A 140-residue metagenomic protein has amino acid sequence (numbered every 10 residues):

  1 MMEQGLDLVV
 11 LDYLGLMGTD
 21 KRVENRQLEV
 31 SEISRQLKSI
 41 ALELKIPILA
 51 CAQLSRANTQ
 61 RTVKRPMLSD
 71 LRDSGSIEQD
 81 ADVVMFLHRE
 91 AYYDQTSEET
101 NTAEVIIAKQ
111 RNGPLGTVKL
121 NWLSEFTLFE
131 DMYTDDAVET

Functional and structural regions predicted by a protein language model:
M1-E43: Phosphate-binding/switch loop-helix module in NTP-utilizing enzymes
M1-L6, R35-L44, R56-T140: C-terminal regions of RecA-like/P-loop NTPase motor modules
C51-Q53: Conserved H-loop
